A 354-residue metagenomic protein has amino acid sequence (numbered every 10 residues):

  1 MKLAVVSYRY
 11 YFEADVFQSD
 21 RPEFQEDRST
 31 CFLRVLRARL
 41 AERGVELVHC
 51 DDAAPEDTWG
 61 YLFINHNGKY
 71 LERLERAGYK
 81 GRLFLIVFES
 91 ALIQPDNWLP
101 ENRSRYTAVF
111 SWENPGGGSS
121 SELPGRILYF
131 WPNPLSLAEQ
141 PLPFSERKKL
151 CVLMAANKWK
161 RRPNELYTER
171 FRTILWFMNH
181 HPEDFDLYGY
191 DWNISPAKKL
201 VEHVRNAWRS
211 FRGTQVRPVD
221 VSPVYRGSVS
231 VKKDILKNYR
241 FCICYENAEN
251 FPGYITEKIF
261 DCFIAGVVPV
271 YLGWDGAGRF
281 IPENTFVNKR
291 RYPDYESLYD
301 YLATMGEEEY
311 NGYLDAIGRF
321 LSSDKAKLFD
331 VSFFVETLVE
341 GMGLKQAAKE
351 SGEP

Functional and structural regions predicted by a protein language model:
M1-V287, S323-K327, V335-G352: Nucleotide-sugar donor-binding catalytic core of glycosyltransferases
E169, S297, Y313-A316: Short amphipathic alpha-helical coupling segments at ligand-binding clamshell hinges and other catalytic/signaling
R279, T285-D300: Change "using UDP/GDP/dTDP sugars" to "using nucleotide sugars
R290-R291, M305, A326-K327: Short alpha-helix boundary/capping motifs
P293-G306, V335-V339: Two-component system phosphotransfer/interaction surface
T304-F320: Conserved donor-nucleotide binding/catalytic region of nucleotide-linked donor-dependent transferases
